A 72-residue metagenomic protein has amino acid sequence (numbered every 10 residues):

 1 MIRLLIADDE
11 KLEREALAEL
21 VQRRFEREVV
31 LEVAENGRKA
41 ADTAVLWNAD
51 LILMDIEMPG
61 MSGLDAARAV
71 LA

Functional and structural regions predicted by a protein language model:
L4, W47-L53: Active-site beta3 strand of CheY-like receiver
I6, V33: Conserved SAM-binding loop
D8, D55: Active-site residues of response regulator receiver
K11-E32: Two-component/phosphorelay signaling modules centered on CheY-like receiver
E15, A41-D42: Alpha-helical elements of the RecA-like P-loop NTPase motor core of helicases
N36-K39, S62-D65: Acidic catalytic/metal-coordinating carboxylates
M58: Receiver (REC) domain active-site loop signature in two-component systems and cognate sites in sensor histidine kinases
